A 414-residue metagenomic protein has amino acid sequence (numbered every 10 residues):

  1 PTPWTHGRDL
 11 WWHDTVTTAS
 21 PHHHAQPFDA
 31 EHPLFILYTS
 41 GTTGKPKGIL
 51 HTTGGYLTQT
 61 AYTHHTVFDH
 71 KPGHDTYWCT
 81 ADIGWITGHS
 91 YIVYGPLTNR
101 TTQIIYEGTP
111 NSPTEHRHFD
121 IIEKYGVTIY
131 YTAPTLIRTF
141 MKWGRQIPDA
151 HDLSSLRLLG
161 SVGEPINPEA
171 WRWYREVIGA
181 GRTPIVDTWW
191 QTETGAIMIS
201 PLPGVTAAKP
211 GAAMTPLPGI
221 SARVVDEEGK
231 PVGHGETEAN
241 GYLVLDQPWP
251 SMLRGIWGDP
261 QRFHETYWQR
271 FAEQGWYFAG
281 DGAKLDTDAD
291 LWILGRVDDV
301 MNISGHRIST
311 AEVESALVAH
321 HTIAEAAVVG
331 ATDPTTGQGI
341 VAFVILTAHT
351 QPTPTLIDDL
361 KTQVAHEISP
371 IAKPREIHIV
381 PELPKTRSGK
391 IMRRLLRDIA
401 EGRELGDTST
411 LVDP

Functional and structural regions predicted by a protein language model:
W4-Y38, K45, D69-T76: Conserved pre-ATP/AMP-binding loop-to-beta segment of ANL
P33, T39-T42, H64, Y77 (+8 more regions): Conserved S/T- and glycine-rich ATP-binding loop of Class I adenylate-forming
P46-G48, Q59-V67, F119, I137-G144 (+7 more regions): Adenylate-forming
L57-T76, I86-T128, K142-Q146: Conserved AMP-binding/adenylation subdomain of ANL enzymes
Y77, Y94, T98, T128-T132 (+2 more regions): Gly/Ser/Thr-rich phosphate-binding loop
D82, G163, W190, M214 (+2 more regions): Active-site glycine-centered loops adjacent to acidic/histidine catalytic or metal-binding residues that shape
E123, Y130, W249, R254-G255 (+5 more regions): AMP-binding/adenylate-forming catalytic core of the ANL superfamily
T215-G219, K230-R270, I308, E404: Conserved ATP/PPi-binding loop(s) of AMP-dependent carboxylate-activating enzymes
